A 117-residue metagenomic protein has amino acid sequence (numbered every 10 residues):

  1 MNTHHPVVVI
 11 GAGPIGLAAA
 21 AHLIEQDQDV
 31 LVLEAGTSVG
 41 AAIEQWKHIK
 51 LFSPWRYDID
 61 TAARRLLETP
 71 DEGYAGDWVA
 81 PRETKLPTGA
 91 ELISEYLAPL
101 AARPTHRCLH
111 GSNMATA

Functional and structural regions predicted by a protein language model:
H4-V32: N-terminal Rossmann-like FAD-binding beta1-loop-alpha1 element of flavoenzymes
A20, S94-A98: Short, hydrophobic/amphipathic alpha-helical packing segments that form internal helix faces or helix-helix interfaces
T37-E95: Glycine-rich active-site loop/strand segments that organize a redox cofactor
L100-L109: A structural motif corresponding to the C-terminal end of an alpha-helix and its immediate exit/capping segment
H110-A117: A conserved short coil-to-beta-strand element within the FAD-binding core of flavoproteins
